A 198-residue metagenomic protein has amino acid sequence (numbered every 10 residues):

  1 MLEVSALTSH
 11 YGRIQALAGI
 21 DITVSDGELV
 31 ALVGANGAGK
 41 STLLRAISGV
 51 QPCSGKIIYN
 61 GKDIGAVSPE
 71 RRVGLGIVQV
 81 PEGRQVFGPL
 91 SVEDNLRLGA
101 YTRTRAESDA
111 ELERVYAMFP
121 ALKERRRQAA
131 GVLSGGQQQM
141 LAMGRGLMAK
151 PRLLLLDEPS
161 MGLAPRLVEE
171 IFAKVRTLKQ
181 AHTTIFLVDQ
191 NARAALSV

Functional and structural regions predicted by a protein language model:
M1-V198: Glycine-rich phosphate-binding loops of nucleotide-dependent enzymes
